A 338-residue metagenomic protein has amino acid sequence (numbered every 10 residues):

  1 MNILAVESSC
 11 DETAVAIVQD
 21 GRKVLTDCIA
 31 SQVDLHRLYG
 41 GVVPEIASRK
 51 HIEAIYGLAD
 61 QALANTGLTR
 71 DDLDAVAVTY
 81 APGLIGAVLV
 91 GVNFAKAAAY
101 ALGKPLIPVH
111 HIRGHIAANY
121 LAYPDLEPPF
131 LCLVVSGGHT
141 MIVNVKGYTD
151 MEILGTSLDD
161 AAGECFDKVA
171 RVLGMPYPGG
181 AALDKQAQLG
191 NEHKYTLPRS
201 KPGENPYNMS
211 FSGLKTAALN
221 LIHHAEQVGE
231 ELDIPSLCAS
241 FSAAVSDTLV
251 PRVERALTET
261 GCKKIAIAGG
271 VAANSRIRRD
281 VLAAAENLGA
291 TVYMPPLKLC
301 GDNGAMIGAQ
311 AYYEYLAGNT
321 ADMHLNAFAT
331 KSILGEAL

Functional and structural regions predicted by a protein language model:
M1, V109-L131, Q310: Conserved phosphate-binding catalytic cores of ATP/NTP-utilizing and phosphoryl-transfer enzymes
N2-P82, H111, H115: N-terminal beta-alpha supersecondary unit
T13-Q19, C132, T140-N144: Short beta-strand scaffold segments in enzyme catalytic cores
V78-K104, S275-A283: Short Gly/Thr/Asp-enriched flexible loops that form oxyanion-binding sites at enzyme active sites
P108-V109, I265, L282-I307: Conserved phosphate-binding/catalytic loops in two-lobed NTP-binding clefts
P124, G147-N191, K215-T216, N220-A225: Glycine-rich phosphate-binding loop plus the immediately following alpha-helix
K185-I265, N274-L288, Y315-G318, G335-L338: A contiguous, well-structured pocket-lining segment that forms one wall/lid of small-molecule binding clefts in soluble
P295-I333: Glycine-rich phosphate-binding/hydrolytic loop that grips phosphoryl groups
